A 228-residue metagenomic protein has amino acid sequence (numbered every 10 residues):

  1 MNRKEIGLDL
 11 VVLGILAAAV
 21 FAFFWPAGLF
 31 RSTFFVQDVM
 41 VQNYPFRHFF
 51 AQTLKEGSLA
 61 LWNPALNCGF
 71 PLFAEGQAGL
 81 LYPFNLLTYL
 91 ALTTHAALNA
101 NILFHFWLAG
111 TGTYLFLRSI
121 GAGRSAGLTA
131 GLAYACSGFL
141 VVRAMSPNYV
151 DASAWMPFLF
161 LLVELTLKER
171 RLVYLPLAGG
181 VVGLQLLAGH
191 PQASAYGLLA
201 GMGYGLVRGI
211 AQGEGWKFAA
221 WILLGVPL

Functional and structural regions predicted by a protein language model:
M1-W25, K217: Start-transfer (signal-anchor) and selected internal transmembrane alpha helices of multi-pass inner/ER membrane
E5, N43, H95, L186-A188: Residue-level recognition of hydrophobic positions within alpha-helical transmembrane segments
G7-V11, Y89, T93-A97, N101 (+2 more regions): Membrane-interface starts of transmembrane alpha-helices
G14, Q42-F46, G79-P83, L159 (+2 more regions): Alpha-helical structural motif
L16, L108-I120, R124-I210, F218-L228: Membrane-embedded helix bundles of polyisoprenyl
A19-F116, L132-A154: Membrane-interface coil-to-helix junctions
G28-S32, V36, T93, E169 (+2 more regions): Transmembrane helix-loop junctions in multipass membrane proteins, especially transporters and channels
